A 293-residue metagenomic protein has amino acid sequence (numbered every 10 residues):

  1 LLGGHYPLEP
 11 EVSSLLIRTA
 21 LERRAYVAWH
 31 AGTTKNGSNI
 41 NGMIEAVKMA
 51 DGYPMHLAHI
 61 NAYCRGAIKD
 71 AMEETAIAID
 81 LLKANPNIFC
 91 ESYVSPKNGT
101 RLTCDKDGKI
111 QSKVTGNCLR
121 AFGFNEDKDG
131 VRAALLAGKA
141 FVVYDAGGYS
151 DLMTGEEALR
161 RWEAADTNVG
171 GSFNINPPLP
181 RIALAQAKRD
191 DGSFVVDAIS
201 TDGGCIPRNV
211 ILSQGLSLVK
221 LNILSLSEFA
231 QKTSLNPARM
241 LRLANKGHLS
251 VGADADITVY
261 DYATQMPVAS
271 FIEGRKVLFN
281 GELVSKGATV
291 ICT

Functional and structural regions predicted by a protein language model:
L1, N61-S217: Active-site neighborhoods of metal-dependent hydrolases
L1-D80: Active-site loop-helix segments enriched in His/Asp/Glu that coordinate and activate a nucleophilic water at divalent
L2-H5, A31-K35, F173, T201-G204 (+1 more regions): Glycine- and other small-residue-rich loops at beta-strand/loop junctions that grip anionic moieties
S14-I17, I44-V47, I79, R181-A185 (+2 more regions): Predominant activation on well-ordered alpha-helical scaffold segments within soluble catalytic domains
A25, M55, N87-I88, L224: Short glycine/serine/threonine/alanine-rich loop segments
H30-G32, A58-I60, E91-S95, S200-T201 (+2 more regions): Generic beta-strand/beta-sheet core signal
A31, V131, G138, A146-Y149 (+4 more regions): Active-site microenvironment of metallo-dependent hydrolases
